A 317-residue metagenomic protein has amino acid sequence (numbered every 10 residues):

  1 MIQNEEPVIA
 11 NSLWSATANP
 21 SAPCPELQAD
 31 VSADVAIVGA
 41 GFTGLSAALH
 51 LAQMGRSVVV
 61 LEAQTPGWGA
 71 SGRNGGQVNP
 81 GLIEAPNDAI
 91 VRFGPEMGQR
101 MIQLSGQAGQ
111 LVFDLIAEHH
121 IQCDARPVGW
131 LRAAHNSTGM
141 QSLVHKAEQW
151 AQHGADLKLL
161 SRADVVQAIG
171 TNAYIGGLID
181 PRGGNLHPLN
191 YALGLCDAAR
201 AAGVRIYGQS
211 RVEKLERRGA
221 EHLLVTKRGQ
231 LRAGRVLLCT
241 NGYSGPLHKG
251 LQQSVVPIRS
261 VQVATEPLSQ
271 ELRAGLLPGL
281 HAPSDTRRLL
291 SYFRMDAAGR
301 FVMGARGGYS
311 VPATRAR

Functional and structural regions predicted by a protein language model:
M1-V35, Q53: Extreme N-terminal leader/targeting segments of oxidoreductases
V31-V60: N-terminal Rossmann-like FAD-binding beta1-loop-alpha1 element of flavoenzymes
V38, P80, L238-C239: Redox-cofactor binding/interface segments in oxidoreductases and associated redox assembly factors
G81-A163: Dinucleotide-binding Rossmann-like beta1-alpha1 core, especially the glycine-rich loop that anchors the ADP
Q110, E118-R126, V212-R217, G229-R317: Active-site substrate-recognition segment that forms the wall of the catalytic cavity or substrate channel
Q141, H145-Q149, A173-G234: Helical element adjacent to the flavin cofactor pocket in flavoenzyme catalytic cores
